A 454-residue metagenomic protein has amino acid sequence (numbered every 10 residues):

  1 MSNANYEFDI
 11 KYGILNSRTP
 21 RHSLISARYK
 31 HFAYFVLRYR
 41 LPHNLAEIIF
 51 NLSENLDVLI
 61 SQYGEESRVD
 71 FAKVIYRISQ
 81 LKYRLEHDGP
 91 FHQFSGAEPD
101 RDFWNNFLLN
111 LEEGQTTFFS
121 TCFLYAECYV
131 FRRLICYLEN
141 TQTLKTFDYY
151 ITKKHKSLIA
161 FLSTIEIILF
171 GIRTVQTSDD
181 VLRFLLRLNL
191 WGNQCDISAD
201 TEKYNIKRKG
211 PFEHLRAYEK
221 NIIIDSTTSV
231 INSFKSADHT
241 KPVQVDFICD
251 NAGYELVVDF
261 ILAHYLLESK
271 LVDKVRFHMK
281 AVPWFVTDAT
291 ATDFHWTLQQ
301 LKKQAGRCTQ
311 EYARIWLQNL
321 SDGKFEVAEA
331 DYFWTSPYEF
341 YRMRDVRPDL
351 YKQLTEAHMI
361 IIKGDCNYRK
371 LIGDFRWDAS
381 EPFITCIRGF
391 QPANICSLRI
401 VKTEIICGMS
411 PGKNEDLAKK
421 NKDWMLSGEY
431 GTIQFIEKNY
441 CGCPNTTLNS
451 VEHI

Functional and structural regions predicted by a protein language model:
M1-Q244, Q434-I454: Non-catalytic accessory regions outside enzyme or core folds
S2-I25, M279-A281, T287-I454: C-terminal functional extensions of proteins
F35, L124, I224, L256-F260 (+2 more regions): Conserved structured core elements
T121-Y125, I248-V257, V282-W284, D365-K370: Gly/Ser/Thr-rich loops at beta-strand to alpha-helix junctions that form or flank small-molecule/cofactor-binding
L134, C249-G253, A281, R399-K402: Short, flexible loop/turn elements at secondary-structure junctions
Q244, D273-R276, N394: Residues at the starts of beta-strands that form the adenosine-phosphate
Q244-D246, H358-M359: Structural motif
Y254-R276: Histidine-anchored nucleotide/phosphate-binding helix
